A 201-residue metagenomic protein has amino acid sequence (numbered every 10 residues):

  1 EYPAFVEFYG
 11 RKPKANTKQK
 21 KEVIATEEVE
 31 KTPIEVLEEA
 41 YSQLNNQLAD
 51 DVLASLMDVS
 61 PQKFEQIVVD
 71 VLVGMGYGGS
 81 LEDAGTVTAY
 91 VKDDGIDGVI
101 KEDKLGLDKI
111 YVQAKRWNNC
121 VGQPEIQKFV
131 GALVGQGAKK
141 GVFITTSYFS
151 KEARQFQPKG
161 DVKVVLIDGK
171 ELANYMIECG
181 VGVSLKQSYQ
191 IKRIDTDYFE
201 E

Functional and structural regions predicted by a protein language model:
E1-E201: Mixed-charge (Asp/Glu-Lys/Arg
